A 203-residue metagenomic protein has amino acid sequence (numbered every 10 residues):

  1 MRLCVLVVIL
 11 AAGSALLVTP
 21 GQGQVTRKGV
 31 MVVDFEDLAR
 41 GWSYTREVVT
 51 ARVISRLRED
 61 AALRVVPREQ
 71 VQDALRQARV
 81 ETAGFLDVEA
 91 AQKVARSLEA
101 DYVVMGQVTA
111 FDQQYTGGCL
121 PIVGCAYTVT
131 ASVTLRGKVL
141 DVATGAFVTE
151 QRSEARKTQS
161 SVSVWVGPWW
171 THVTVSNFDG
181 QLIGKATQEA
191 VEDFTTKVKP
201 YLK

Functional and structural regions predicted by a protein language model:
C4-A15: Bacterial N-terminal signal peptides
V18-G84, R96, S153-E154, Q159 (+2 more regions): A structural "domain/chain start" motif
V25, E99, A126-T130: Short coil/turn motifs at beta-sheet boundaries
V65-I122: Short, solvent-exposed, polar/charged sequence segments at loop or secondary-structure edges
A90, V94, G124-S132, H172-L182: Glycine-rich, flexible loop segments associated with nucleotide phosphate handling
M105-G167: Amphipathic beta-strand/beta-sheet edge segments enriched in Tyr/Trp
